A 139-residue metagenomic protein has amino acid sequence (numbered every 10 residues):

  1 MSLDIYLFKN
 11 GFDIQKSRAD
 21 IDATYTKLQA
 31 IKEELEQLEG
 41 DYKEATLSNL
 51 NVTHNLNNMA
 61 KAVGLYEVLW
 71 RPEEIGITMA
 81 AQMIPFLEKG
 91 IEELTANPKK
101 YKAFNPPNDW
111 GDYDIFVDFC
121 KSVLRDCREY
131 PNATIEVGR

Functional and structural regions predicted by a protein language model:
M1-R139: Acidic (Asp/Glu-rich) sequence patches and key acidic residues that form negatively charged surfaces used
